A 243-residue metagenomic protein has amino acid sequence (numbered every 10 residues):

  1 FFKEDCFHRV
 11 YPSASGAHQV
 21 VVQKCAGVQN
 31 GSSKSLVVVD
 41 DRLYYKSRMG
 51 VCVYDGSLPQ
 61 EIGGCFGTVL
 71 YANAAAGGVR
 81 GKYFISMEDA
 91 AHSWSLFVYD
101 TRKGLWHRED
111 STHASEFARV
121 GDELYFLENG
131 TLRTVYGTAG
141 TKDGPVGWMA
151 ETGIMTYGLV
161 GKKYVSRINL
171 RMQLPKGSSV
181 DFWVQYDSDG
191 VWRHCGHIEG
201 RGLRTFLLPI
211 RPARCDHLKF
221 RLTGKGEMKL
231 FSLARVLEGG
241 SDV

Functional and structural regions predicted by a protein language model:
F1-C25: Surface-exposed extracellular loop regions of Gram-negative outer-membrane beta-barrel proteins
G27-R42, R48-V243: Beta-sheet repeat architectures centered on beta-propellers
